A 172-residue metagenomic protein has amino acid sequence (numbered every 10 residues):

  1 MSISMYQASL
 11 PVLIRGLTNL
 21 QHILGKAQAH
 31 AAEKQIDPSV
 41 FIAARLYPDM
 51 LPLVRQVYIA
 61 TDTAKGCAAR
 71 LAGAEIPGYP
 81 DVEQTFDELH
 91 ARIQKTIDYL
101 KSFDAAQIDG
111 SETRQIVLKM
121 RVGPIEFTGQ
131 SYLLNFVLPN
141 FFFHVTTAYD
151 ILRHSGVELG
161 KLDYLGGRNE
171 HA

Functional and structural regions predicted by a protein language model:
S2, G78-V82, Q130: A short, mixed-charge helix-start or loop-turn motif at secondary-structure junctions
I3-K26, S39, L46-A69, Q94: Aromatic-residue-lined binding/catalytic grooves and analogous aromatic/hydrophobic interfacial grooves in multimeric
L20-K34, A148, L152: Long, well-ordered alpha-helical segments
A31-I42, S102-L133, L165: Acidic interhelical loop/turn segments
I42-I76, I125-L159: Short, contiguous alpha-helical
K65-A106: Helix-adjacent hinge/juxtasegments
R153-A172: C-terminal end-helix/capping segment
